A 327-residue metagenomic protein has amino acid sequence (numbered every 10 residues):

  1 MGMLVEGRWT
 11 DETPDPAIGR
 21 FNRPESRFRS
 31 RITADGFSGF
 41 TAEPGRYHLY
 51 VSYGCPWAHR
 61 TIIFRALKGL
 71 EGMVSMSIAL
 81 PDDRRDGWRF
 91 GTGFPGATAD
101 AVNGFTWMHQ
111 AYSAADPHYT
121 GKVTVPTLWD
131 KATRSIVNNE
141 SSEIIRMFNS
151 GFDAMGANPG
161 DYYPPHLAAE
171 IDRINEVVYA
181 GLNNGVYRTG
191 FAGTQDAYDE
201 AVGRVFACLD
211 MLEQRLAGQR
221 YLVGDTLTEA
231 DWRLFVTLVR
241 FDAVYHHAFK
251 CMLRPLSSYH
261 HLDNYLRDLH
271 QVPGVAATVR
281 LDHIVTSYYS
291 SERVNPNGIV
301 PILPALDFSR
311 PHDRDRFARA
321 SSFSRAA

Functional and structural regions predicted by a protein language model:
M1-A327: C-terminal alpha-helical interaction module
